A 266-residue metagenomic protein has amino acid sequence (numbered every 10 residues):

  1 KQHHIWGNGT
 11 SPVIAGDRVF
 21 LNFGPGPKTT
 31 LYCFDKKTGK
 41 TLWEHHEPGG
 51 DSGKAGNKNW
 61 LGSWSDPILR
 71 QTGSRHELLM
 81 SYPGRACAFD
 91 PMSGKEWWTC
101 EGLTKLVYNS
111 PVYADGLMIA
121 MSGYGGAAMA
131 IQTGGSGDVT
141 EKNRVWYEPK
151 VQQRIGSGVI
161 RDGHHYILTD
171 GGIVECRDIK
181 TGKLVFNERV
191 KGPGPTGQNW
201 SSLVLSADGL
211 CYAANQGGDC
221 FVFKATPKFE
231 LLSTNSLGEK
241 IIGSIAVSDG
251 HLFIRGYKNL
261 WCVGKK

Functional and structural regions predicted by a protein language model:
K1-K266: Noncatalytic, solvent-exposed loop/strand surfaces of beta-propeller-type extracellular/periplasmic domains
